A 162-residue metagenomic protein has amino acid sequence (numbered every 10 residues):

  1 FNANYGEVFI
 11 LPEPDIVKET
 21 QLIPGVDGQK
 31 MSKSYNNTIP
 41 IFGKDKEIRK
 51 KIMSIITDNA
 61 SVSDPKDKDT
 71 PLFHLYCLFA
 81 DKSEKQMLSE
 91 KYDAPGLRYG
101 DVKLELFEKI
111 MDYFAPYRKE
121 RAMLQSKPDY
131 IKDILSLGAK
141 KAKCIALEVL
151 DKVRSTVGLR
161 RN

Functional and structural regions predicted by a protein language model:
F1-N162: Conserved nucleotide- and phosphate/pyrophosphate-binding catalytic cores in adenylate/nucleotidyl-handling enzymes
